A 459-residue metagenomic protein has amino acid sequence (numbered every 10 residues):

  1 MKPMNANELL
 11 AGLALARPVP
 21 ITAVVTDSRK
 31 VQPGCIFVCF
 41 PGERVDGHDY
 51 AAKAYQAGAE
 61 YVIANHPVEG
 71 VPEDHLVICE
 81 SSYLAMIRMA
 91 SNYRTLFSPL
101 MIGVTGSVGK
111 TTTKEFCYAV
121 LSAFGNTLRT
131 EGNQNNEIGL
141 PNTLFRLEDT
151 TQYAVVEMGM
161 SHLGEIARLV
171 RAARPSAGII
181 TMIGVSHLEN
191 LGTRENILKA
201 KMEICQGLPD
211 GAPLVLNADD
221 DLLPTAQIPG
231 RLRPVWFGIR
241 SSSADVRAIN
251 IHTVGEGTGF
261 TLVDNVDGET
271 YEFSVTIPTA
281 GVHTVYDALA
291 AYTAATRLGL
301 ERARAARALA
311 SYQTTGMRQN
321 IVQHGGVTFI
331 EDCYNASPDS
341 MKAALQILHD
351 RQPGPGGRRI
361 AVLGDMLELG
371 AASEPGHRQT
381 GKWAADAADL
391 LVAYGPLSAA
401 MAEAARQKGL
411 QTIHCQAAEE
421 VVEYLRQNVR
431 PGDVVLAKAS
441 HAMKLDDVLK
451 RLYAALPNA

Functional and structural regions predicted by a protein language model:
M1-R88, K382-D386, L390, Y394-A399: N-terminal leader/targeting and accessory segments in enzymes
C35, A54, M89, V104 (+12 more regions): Residue-level signal for inorganic ion chemistry
G42-V45, T314-T315, C333-L410, S440 (+1 more regions): Active-site beta-alpha connecting loops in nucleotide-dependent enzymes
A64, V68-E73, I179-F329, D350 (+3 more regions): Acidic, Mg2+-coordinating active-site environments of NTP-dependent enzymes
V77-S81, T412-V421: Short acidic-hydrophobic, aromatic-tinged amphipathic segments that line or gate anion-handling sites
L84-A218, L222-R231, A295, Q427 (+1 more regions): Phosphate-binding loop of NTP-binding sites
V104, G316-R318, A442-V448, A459: ATP-dependent carboxylate/acyl-activation modules
